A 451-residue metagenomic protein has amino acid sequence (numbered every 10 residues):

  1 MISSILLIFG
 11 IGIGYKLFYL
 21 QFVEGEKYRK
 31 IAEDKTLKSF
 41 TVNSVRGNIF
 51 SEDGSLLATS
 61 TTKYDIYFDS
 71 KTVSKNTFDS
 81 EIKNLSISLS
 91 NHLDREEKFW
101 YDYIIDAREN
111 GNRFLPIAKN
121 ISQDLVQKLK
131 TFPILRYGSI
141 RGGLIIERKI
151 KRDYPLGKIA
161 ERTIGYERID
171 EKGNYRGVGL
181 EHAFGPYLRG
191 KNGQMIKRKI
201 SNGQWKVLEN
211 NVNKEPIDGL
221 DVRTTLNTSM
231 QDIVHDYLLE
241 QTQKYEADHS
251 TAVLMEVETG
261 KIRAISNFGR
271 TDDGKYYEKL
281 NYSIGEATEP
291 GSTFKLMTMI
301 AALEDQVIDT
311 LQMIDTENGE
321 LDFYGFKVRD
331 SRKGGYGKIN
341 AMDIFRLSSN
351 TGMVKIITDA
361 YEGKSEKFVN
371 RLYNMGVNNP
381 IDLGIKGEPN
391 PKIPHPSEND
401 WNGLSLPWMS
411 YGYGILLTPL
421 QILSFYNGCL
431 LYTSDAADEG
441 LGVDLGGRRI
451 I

Functional and structural regions predicted by a protein language model:
M1-K27: Hydrophobic alpha-helical transmembrane signal-anchor segments
K30-T41, H235-Q243: Short, basic/aromatic recognition patches
T41-V45, E246-H249: Short, small/polar residue-rich loop motifs at catalytic or cofactor-binding pockets
V45-S88: Juxtamembrane extramembrane loops of integral membrane proteins
L56-A58, Y64, I200-N211, S250-G291 (+1 more regions): Beta-lactam-recognizing serine transpeptidase/beta-lactamase-like catalytic domain environment
N84-N91, I105-D218: Small/polar-residue-rich segments within soluble enzyme cores
V207-S250: Conserved, well-ordered alpha-helix/loop/beta-strand core segments that scaffold catalytic motifs
Y432-I451: Single conserved hydrophobic/aromatic residue that forms the stacking wall/gate of nucleotide- or nucleobase-binding
